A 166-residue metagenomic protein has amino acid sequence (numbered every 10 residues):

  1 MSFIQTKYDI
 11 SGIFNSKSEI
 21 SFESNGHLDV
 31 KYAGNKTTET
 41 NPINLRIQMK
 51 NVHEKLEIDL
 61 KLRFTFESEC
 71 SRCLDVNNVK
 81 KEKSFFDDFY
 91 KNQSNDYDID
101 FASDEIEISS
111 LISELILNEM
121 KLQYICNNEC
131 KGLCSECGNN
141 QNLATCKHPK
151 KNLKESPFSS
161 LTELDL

Functional and structural regions predicted by a protein language model:
M1-L166: Structured interface patches
